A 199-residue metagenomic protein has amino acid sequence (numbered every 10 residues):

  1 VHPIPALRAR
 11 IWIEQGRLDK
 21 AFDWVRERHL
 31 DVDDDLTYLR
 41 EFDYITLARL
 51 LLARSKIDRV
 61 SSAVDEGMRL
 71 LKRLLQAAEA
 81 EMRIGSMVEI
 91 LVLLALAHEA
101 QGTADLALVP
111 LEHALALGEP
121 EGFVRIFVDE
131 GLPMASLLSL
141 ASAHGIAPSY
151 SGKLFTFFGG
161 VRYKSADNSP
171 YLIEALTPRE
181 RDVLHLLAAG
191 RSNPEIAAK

Functional and structural regions predicted by a protein language model:
V1-K164, E195: Helix-coil-helix junctions within alpha-helical repeat/solenoid scaffolds
G159, Y163-K199: Helix-turn-helix DNA-binding segment
